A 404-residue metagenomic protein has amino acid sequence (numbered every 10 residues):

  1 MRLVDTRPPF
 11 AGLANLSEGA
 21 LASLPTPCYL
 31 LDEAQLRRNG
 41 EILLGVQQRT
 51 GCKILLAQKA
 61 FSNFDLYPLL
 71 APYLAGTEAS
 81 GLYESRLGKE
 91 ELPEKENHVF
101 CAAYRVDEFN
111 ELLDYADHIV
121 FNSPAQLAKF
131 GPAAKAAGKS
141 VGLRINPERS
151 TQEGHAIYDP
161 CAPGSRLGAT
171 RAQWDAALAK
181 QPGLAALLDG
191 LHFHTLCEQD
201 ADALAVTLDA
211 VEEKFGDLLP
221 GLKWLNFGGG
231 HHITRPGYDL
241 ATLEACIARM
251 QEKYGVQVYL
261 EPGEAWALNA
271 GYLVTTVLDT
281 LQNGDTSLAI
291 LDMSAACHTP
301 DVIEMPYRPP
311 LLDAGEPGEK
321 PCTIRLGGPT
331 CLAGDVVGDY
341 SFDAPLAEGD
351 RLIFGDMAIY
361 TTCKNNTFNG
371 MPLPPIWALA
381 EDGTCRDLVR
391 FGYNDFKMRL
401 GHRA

Functional and structural regions predicted by a protein language model:
D5-Y104, E108, S294, F342-G355 (+2 more regions): N-terminal capping/small domains of soluble enzymes
E18-L24, G190-H194, G228: A short small-residue
R49-W224, C246-R249: Active-site-proximal beta-alpha core segment in soluble small-molecule metabolic enzymes
R149-T151, C197, I233, W266 (+1 more regions): Feature marks short, surface-exposed loop/turn motifs that line or immediately flank catalytic pockets and channel
H194-L196, L225-T234, P262-A265: Glycine-rich beta-strand-to-loop/alpha-helix junction loops that act as flexible
A205-A210, D239-A245, T275, S341: Charged helix-capping and loop-helix junction motifs
C246, Q257-A404: Charged (often Lys/Glu-rich) extended helix/loop segments that serve as interaction or gating elements
